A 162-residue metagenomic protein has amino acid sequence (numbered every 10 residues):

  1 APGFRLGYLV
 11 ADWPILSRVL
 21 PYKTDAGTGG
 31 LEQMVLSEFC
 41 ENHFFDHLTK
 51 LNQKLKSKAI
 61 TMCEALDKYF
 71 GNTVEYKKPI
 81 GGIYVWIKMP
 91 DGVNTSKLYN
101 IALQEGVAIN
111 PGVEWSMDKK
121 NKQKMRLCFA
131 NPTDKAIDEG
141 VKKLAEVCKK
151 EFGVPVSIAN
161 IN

Functional and structural regions predicted by a protein language model:
A1-Q53, G153-V156: Conserved core segment of the aminotransferase class I/II
D12-W13, E41, K88-P90, A130-P132: Residue-level recognition of strand-loop junctions within catalytic nucleotide-signaling folds
Q53-C63, E75-K88, L98-I101: Conserved glycine-rich beta-strand-loop-beta hairpin in the small C-terminal domain of fold type I
V93-L98, K135-E139: Short, conserved charged micro-motifs
Q104, K119-N162: PLP-dependent enzyme catalytic core of the Aspartate aminotransferase-like
